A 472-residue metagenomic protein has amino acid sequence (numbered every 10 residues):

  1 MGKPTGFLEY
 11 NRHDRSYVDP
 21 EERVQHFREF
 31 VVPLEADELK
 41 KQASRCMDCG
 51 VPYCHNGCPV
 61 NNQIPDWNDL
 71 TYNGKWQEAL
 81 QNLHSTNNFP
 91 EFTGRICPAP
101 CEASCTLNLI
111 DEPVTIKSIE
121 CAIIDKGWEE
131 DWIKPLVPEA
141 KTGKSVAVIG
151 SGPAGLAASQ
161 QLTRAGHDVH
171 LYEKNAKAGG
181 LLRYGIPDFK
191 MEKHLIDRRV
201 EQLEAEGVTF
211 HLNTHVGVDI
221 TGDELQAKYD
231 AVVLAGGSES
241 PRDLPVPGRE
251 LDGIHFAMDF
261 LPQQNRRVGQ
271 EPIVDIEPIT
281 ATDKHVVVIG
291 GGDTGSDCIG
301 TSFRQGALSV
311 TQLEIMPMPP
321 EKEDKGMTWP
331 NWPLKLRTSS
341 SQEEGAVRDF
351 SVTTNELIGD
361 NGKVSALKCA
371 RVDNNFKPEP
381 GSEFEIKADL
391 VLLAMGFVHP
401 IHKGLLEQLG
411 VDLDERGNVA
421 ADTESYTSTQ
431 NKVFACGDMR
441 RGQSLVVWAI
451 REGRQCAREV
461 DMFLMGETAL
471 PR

Functional and structural regions predicted by a protein language model:
T5-V32, N61-N73, E78-N87, L109 (+9 more regions): Beta1-alpha1 glycine-rich phosphate/pyrophosphate-binding loop at the start of Rossmann-like nucleotide-binding domains
R23-D37, Q42-R45, F350, I358 (+2 more regions): C-terminal catalytic lobe of FAD-dependent flavoproteins
F30, G127-V146, N265-K284: A short, basic/flexible loop-to-alpha-helix module at the beginning of a structural domain
N56, N61-P138, E204, L212 (+1 more regions): Glycine/serine-rich phosphate-binding loop and adjoining beta1-alpha1 elements at the start of nucleotide-handling
E78, A140, S145-I149, D197-V246 (+3 more regions): Feature captures the FAD/FMN-dependent oxidoreductase FAD-binding
V146-V148, V169, V286, V433: Conserved hydrophobic helix-helix packing surfaces used for dimerization/oligomerization
E250-D283, N375-Q443: FAD-site-proximal beta/loop scaffold in flavoenzymes
G295-G300, Q305, C436-L470: A conserved FAD-binding loop/helix module that cradles the flavin
